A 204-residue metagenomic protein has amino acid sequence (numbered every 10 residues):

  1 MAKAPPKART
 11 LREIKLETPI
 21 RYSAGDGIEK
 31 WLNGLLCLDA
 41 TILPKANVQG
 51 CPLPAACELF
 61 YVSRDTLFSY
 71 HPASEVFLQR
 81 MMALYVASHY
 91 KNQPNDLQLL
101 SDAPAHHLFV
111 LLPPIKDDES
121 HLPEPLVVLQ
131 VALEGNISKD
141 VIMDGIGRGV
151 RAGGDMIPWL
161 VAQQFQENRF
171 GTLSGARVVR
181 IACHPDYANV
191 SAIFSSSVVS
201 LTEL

Functional and structural regions predicted by a protein language model:
M1-A4, L11, F109-K139, F194-L204: C-terminal, active-site-flanking charged/polar segments
M1-L67: Conserved P-loop NTPase catalytic core
A2-A4, N95-L100, L108, K116-D118 (+2 more regions): Generic recognition of flexible, low-complexity loop/linker segments
L11, S23, G27, W31 (+5 more regions): Generic recognition of stable, solvent-exposed alpha-helical segments in well-folded globular domains
T18-I20, Y85, P113-I115, L133-G135 (+1 more regions): Short, flexible loop/turn elements at secondary-structure junctions
A24, L36, A40, H89-N92 (+1 more regions): Eukaryotic basic, amphipathic alpha-helical target segments in cytosolic regions
G50-L133: Conserved helicase/translocase motor-coupling segment
L133-G135, K139-L204: Acyl-donor binding region in acyl/amide transferases
